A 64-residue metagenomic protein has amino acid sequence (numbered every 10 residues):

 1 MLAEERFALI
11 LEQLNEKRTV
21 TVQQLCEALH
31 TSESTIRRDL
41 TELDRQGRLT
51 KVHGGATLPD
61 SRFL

Functional and structural regions predicted by a protein language model:
L2-S34, R38-L64: HTH-adjacent hinge/linker in prokaryotic transcriptional regulators
